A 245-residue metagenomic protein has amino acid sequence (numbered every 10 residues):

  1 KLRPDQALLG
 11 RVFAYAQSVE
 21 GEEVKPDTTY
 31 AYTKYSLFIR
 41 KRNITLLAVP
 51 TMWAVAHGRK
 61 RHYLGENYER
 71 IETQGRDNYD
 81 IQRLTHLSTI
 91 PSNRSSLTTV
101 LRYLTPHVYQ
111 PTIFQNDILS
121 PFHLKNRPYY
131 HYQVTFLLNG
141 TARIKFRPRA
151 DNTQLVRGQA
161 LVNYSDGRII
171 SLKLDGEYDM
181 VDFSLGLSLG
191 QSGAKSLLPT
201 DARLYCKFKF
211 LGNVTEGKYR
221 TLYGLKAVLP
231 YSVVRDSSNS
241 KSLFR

Functional and structural regions predicted by a protein language model:
L2-R143, R147-L155, K209-N213, K218-R245: Structured extracytoplasmic
R127-G190: Feature captures eukaryotic membrane-trafficking machinery centered on endolysosomal pathways and lysosome-related
Y164-S165, G193, D236-S240: Short, ordered coil/turn segments that flank beta-strands lining enzyme active or ligand-binding pockets
D175-E177, V181-L225: Short aromatic loop motif centered on NTY/YTY
